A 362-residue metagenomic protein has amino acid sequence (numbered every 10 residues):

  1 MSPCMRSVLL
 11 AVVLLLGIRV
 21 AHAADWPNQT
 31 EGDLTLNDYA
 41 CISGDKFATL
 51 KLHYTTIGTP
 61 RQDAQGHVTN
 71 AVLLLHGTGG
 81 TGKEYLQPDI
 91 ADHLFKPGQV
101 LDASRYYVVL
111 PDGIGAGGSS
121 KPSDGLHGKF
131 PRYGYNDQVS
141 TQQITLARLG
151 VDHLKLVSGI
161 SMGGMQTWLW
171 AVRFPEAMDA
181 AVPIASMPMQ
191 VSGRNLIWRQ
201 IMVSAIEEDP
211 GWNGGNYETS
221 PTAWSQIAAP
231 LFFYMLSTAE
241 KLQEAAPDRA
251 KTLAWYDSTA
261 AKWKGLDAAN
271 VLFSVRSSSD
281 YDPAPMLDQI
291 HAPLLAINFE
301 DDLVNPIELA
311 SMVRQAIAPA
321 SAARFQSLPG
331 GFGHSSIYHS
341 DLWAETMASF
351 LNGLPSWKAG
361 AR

Functional and structural regions predicted by a protein language model:
A23-V72, G82-E84, P88, K358-R362: Catalytic-loop region of hydrolases
D25, I201-L295, V304: Alpha/beta-hydrolase
T55-D124: N-terminal cap/lid subdomain of alpha/beta-hydrolase-fold enzymes
N136-K155: Conserved acidic catalytic loop of the alpha/beta-hydrolase fold
H153-G193: Conserved hydrolase catalytic core segment
V182-N213: Flexible "cap/lid" loop of the alpha/beta hydrolase fold
L303-L309: Conserved alpha/beta-hydrolase "acid-adjacent" motif
A320-R362: Catalytic active-site module of serine/aspartate enzymes centered on a nucleophile-bearing elbow/loop
